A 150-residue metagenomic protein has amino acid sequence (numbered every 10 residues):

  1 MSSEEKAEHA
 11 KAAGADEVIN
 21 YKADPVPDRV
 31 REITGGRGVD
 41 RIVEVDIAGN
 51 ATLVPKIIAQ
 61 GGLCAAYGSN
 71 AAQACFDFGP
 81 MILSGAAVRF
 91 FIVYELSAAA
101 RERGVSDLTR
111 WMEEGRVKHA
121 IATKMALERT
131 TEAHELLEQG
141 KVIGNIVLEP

Functional and structural regions predicted by a protein language model:
M1, G49-V117, P150: Glycine-rich phosphate-binding loop and adjacent beta-alpha segment of Rossmann(oid) nucleotide-cofactor-binding
M1-G49, A100: Adenosine-nucleotide cofactor-binding segment
E5-K6, M125-T131: Short helix-initiation/N-cap motifs at beta->coil->alpha
A10, V30, D40, V54 (+4 more regions): Residue-level signal for nonpolar/aromatic packing positions in well-ordered secondary structure
V18, V88-F90, K124, N145-V147: Conserved beta-strand scaffold positions in the cores of enzyme catalytic domains, especially in NTP/NDP-utilizing
D24-V26, A72-Q73, A126: Short acidic loop-to-helix transition motifs that present clustered carboxylates
G36, E114-T123, T131-P150: C-terminal capping/lid region of NAD(P)-dependent oxidoreductase domains
